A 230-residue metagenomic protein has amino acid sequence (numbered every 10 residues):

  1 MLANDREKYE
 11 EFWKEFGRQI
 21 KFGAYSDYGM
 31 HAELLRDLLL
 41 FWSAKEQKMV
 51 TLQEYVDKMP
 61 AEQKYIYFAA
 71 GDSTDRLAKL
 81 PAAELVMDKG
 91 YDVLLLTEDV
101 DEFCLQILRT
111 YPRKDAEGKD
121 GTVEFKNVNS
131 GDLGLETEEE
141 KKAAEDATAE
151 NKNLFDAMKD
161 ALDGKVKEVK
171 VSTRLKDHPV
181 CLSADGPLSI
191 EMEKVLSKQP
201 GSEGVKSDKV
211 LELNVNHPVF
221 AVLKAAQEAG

Functional and structural regions predicted by a protein language model:
M1-G230: Conserved GHKL (Bergerat-fold) ATPase module
